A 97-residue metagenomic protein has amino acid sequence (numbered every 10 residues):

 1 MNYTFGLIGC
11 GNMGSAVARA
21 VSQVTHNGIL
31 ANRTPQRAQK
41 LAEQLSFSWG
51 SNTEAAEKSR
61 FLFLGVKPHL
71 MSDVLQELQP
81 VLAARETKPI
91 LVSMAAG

Functional and structural regions predicted by a protein language model:
M1-E57, F61: NAD(P)+-binding Rossmann beta1-loop-alpha1 motif at the extreme N-terminus of oxidoreductases
V17, L45, N52-G97: Rossmann-like NAD(P)(H) cofactor-binding subdomain of soluble oxidoreductases
